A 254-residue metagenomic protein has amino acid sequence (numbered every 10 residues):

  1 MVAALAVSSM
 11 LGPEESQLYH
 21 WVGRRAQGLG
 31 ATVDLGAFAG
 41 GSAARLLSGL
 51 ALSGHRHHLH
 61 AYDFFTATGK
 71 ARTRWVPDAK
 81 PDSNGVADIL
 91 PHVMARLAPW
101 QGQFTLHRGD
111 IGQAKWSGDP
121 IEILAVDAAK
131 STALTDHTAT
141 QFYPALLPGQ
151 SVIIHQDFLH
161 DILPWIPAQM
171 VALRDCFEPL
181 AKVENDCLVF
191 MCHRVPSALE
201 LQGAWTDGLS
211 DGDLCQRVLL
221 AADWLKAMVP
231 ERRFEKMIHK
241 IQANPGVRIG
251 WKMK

Functional and structural regions predicted by a protein language model:
A3-L5, H20, R24-K254: S-adenosylmethionine/decaboxylated-SAM
A4-L18: Conserved SAM-binding loop and adjacent beta-strand
